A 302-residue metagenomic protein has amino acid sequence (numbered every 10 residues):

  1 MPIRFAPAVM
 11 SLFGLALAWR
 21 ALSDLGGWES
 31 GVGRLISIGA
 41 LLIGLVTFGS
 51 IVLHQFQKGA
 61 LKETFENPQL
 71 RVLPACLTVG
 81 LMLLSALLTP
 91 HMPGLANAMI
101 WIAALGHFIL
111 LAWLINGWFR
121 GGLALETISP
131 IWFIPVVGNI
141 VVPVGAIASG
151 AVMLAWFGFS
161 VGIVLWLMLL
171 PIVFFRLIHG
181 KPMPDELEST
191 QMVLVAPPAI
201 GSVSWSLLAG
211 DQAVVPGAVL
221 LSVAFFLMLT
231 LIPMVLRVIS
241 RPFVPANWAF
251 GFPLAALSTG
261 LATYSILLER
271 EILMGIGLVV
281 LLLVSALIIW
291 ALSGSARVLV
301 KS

Functional and structural regions predicted by a protein language model:
M1-A18, S37, Q57-L83, I100 (+6 more regions): Juxtamembrane helix-loop boundaries in multi-pass membrane proteins
M1-S50, L292: N-terminal signal-anchor module of multipass membrane proteins
W19-G33, A86-N97, V142-W156, W205-P216 (+1 more regions): Helix-coil boundary and interhelical linker segments in multi-pass alpha-helical membrane proteins
G26-L95: Membrane helical hairpin/interfacial module
R34-V46, G94-F108, M153-M168, V215-F226 (+1 more regions): Structural signature of hydrophobic alpha-helical transmembrane segments
L42-I43, A104-G106, F174, W205 (+6 more regions): Membrane-embedded alpha-helices and immediately adjacent juxtamembrane helical segments in alpha-helical membrane
G44-L61, A104-R120, I163-L177, A196-I200 (+1 more regions): Hydrophobic, membrane-facing alpha-helical anchors
L87-H91, H107-L123, V141-W156, L165-P182 (+1 more regions): Internal transmembrane alpha-helix with an interfacial aromatic "cap," most often the third helix
